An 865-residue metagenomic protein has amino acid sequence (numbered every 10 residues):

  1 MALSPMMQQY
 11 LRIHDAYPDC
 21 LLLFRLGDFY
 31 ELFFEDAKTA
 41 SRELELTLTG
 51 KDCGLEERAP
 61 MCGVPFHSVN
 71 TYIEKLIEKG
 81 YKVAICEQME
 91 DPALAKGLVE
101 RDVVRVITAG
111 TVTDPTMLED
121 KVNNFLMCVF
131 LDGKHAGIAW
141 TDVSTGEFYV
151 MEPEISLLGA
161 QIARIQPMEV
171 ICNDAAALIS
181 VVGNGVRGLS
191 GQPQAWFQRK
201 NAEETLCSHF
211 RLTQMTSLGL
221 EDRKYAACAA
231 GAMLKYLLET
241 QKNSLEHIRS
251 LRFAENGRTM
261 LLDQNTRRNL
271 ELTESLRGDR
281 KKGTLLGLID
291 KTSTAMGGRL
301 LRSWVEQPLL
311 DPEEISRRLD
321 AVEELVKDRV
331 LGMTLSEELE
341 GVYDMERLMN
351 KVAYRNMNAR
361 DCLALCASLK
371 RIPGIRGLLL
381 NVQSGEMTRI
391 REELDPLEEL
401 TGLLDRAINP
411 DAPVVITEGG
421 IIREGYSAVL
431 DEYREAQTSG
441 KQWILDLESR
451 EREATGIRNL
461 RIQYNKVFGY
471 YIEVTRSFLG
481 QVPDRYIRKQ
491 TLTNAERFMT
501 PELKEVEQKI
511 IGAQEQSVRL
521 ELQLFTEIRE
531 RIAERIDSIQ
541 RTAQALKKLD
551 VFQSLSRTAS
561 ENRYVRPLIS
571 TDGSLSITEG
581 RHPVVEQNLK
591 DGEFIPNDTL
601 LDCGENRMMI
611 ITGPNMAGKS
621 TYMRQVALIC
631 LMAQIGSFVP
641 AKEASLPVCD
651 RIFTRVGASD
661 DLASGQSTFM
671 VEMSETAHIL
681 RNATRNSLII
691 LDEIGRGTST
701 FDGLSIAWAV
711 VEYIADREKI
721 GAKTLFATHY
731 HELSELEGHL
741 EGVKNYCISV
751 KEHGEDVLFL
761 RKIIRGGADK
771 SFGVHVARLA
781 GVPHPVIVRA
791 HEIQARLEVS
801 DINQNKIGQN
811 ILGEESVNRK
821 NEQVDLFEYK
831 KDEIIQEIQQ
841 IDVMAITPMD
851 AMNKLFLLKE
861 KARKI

Functional and structural regions predicted by a protein language model:
M1-E324, M333, E337-A353, M357-S449 (+2 more regions): Charged catalytic and DNA/RNA-contacting regions of genome-maintenance and nucleic-acid-processing enzymes
F34-A37, R223, S293-T294, L301-W304 (+5 more regions): ATPase nucleotide-binding head domains, primarily ABC-like/P-loop NTPase cores
A37-E56, T141-P167, G480-I511, D591-L601 (+1 more regions): Extended active-site and interfacial segments that coordinate phosphate-rich ligands in large catalytic machineries
C86, A109-L118, S244, V382-E386 (+6 more regions): Active-site phosphate-binding and catalytic loops of NTP-dependent enzymes
P167-N173, E502-R535, F638-A641, S645: Conserved catalytic alpha/beta cores of large enzymes that bind or transform nucleotide phosphates and polynucleotides
Q198-E204, M260-Q264, L276, A367-Q442 (+5 more regions): Amphipathic heptad-repeat alpha-helical coiled-coil/stalk segments that mediate oligomerization, filament/stalk
I315-R318, E338, V342, A436 (+5 more regions): Intracellular alpha-helical coupling/juxtamembrane segments of multi-pass membrane proteins
